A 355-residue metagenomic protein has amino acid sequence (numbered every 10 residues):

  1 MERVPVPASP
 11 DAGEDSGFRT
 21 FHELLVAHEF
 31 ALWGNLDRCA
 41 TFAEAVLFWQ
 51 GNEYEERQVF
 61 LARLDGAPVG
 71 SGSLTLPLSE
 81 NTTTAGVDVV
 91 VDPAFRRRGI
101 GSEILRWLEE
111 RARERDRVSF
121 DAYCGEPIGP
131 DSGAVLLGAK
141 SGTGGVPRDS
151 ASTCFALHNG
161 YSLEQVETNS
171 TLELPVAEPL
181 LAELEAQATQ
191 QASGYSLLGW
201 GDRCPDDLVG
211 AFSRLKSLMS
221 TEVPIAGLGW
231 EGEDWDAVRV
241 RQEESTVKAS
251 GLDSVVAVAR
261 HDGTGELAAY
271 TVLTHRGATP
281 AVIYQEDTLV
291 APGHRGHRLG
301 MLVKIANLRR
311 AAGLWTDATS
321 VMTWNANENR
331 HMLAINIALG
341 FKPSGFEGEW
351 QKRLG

Functional and structural regions predicted by a protein language model:
M1-E55, Q191-V238: Short amphipathic alpha-helix that is part of the acyltransferase structural core
E2, R106-D207, E347-Q351: Acyl-donor-binding surface of acyltransferase catalytic domains
A8-P10, L25-S141, R260-G263, L267-A291 (+1 more regions): Conserved donor-binding loop and adjoining core beta-sheet/short helix segment in diverse acyl/aminoacyl transferases
G70, Q165-V166, A269, G345: A structural microfeature
R97-R113, V290, G296-R310, A334 (+1 more regions): Conserved acetyl-CoA-binding loop-helix of GNAT-fold acetyltransferases
R117, T316-A318: Short, high-confidence coil segments that cap the C-terminus of an alpha-helix and link into the following beta-strand
P224, K248-S254: Beta-propeller domains
A269, H297, V303, R330-G348 (+1 more regions): Conserved N-terminal glycine/acidic-rich loop preference
